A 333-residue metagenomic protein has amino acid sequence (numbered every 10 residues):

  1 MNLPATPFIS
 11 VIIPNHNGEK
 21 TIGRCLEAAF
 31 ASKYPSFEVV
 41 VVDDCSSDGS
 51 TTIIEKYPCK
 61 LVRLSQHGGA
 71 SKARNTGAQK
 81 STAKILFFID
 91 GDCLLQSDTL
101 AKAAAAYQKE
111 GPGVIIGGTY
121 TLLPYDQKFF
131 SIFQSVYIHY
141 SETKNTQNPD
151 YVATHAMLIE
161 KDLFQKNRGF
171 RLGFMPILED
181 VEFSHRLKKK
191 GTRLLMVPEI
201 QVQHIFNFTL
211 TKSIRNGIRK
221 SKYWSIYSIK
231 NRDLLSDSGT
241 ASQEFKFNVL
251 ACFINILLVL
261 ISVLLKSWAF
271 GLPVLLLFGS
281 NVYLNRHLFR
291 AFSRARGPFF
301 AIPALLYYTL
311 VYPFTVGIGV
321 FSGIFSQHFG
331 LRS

Functional and structural regions predicted by a protein language model:
M1-A28: N-proximal low-complexity "stem/linker" segments adjacent to membrane-targeting elements
E27-S36: Short, acidic, metal-binding catalytic loop of nucleotide-sugar glycosyltransferases
A28, D43-T51, Q66, C93-L94: A conserved acidic beta->alpha catalytic loop
L64-S81, K102, T154: Glycine-rich, basic loop-to-helix element that forms the pyrophosphate-binding segment of sugar-nucleotide handling
L86: Short aromatic/hydrophobic "clamp" motif used to bind/position activated sugar donors
L94, D98-F129, I205: Conserved donor NDP-sugar-binding/catalytic core segment of glycosyltransferases
L122-L123, S141-I159, M175-P176, E182 (+1 more regions): A recurrent flexible, glycine/aromatic-enriched loop bordering the glycosyltransferase active site that acts as
R171-P176, V181-S238: Catalytic donor/gating beta->alpha subdomain of glycosyltransferases that bind UDP-sugars
